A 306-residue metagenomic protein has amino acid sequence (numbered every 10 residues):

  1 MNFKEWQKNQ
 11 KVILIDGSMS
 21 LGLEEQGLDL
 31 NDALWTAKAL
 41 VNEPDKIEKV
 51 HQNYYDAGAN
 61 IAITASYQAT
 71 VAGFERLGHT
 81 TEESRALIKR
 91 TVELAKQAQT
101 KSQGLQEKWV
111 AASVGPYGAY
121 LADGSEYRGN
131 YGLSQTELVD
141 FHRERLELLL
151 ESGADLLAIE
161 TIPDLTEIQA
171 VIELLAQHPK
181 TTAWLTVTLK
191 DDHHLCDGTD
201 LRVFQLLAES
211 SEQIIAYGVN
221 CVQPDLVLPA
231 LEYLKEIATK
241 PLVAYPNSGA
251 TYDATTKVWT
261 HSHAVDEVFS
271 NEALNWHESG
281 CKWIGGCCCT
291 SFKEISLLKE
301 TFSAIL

Functional and structural regions predicted by a protein language model:
M1-L306: Domain-level signal for soluble alpha/beta catalytic cores
